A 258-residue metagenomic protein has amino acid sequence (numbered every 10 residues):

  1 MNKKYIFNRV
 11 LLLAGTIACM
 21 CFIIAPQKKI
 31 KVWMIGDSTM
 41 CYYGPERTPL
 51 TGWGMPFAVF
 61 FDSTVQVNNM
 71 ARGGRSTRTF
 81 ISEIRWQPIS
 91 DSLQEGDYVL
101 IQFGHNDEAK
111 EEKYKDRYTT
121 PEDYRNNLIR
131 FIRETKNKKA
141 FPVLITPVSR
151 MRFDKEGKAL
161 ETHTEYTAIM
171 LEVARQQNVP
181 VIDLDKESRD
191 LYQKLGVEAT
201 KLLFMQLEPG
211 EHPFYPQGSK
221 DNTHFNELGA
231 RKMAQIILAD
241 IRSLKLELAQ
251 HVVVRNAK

Functional and structural regions predicted by a protein language model:
K3-Y5, Q27, R85-R231, Q235-V254: Alpha-helical cap/lid subdomain in secreted, periplasmic, or secretory-pathway luminal O-acyl-processing enzymes
F7-V10, A14, A18-K29: Bacterial Sec-dependent signal peptides at the C-terminal "C-region" and cleavage site
G15-A18, V32, D154-K155, T162: Extended, non-catalytic scaffold segments that flank or surround catalytic motifs
A18, M34, Q217-S219: A generic, residue-level signal for flexible/boundary positions that often mark functional hotspots
I23-R72, Q87-V99: Serine-esterase "nucleophile elbow" of acetyl-processing enzymes
G36, G52, A71-G74, G104 (+2 more regions): Glycine-centered flexibility sites
C41-L50, A71-F80, E111-T120: Acidic/histidine-rich helix-loop elements that form or flank divalent-metal/phosphate-binding sites at the catalytic
N256-K258: Short, solvent-exposed mixed-charge patches
